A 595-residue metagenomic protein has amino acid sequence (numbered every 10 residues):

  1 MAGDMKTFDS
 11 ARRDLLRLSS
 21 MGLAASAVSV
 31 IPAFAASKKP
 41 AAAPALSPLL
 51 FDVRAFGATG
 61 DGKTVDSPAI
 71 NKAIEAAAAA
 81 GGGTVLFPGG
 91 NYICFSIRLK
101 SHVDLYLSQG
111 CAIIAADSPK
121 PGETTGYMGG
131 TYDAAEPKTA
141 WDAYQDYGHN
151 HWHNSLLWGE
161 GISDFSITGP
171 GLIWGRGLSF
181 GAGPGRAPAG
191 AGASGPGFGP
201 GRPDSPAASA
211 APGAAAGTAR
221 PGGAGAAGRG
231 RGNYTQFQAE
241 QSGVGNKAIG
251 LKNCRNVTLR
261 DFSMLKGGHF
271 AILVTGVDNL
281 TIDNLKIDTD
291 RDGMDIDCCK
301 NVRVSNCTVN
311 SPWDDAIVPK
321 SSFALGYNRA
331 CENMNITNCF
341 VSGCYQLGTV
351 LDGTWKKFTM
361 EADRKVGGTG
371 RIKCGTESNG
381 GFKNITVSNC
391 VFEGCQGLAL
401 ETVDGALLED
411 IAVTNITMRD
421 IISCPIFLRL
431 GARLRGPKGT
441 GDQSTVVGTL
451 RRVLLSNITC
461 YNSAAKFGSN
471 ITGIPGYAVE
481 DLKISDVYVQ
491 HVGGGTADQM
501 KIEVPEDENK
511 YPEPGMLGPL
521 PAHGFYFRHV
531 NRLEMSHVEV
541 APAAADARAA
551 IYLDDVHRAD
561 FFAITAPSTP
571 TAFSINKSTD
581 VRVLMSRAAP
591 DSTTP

Functional and structural regions predicted by a protein language model:
A2-P595: Extracellular/periplasmic carbohydrate-active domains that bind, remodel, or depolymerize complex polysaccharides
